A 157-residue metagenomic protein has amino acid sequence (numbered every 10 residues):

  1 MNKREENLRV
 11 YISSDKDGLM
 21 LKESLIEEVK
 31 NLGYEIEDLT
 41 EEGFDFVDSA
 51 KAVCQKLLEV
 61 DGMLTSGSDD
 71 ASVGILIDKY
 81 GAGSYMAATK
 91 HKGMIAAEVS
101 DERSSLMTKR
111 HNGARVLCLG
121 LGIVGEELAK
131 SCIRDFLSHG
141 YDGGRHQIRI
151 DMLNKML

Functional and structural regions predicted by a protein language model:
E6-V10: Extreme N-terminal starter segment of soluble prokaryotic enzymes
Y11-M20, S24, E102-L157: C-terminal binding/interaction regions
S13, E37-T40, G74-D78: Short, conserved beta-strand edge motifs with alternating hydrophobic and charged residues
E27-E35, G93: Short helix-loop-beta junction
E35-V47: A short beta-strand-loop structural module common to alpha/beta enzyme folds
G43-F44, K79-A82, E102-R103, G122-I123: Acidic, glycine-rich active-site loops and adjacent beta-strand->loop/helix elements that engage anionic groups
S49, V53-E98: Helix-adjacent hinge/juxtasegments
